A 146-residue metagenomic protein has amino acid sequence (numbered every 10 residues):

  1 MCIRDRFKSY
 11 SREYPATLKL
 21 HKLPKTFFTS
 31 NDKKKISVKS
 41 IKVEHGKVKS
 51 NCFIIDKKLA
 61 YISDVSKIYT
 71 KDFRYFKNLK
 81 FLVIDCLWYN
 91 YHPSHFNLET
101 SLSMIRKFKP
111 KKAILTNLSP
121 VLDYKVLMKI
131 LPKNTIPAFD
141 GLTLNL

Functional and structural regions predicted by a protein language model:
R4-Y61, M128-L146: Binuclear metal-dependent hydrolase catalytic cores
K47-N51, D56-L82: Active-site-proximal loop/helix segments of hydrolase catalytic cores
Y69-F81, C86-L146: Binuclear metal-ion centers of metallo-dependent hydrolases, dominated by the metallo-beta-lactamase
